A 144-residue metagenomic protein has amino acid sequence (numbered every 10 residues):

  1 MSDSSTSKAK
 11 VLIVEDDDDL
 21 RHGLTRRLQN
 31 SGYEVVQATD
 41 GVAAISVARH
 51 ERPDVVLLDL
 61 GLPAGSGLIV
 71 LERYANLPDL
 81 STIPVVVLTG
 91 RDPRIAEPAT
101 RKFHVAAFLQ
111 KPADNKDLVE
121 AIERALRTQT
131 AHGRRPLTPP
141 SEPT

Functional and structural regions predicted by a protein language model:
E15: Conserved acidic carboxylate
H22, S66-I69, D92-L109, K116 (+1 more regions): Alpha4 helix (beta4-alpha4-beta5 surface) of REC/receiver domains from two-component response regulators
G32-T39, V47: Short hydrophobic/Thr-rich beta-strand motif most characteristic of the beta2 strand and flanking loop of CheY-like
D40-A43, S66-E72: Acidic catalytic/metal-coordinating carboxylates
E51-L57, L62: Active-site beta3 strand of CheY-like receiver
P63, S81, P93: The feature encodes the CheY-like receiver
A113-E123, T130, R134: C-terminal output helix
